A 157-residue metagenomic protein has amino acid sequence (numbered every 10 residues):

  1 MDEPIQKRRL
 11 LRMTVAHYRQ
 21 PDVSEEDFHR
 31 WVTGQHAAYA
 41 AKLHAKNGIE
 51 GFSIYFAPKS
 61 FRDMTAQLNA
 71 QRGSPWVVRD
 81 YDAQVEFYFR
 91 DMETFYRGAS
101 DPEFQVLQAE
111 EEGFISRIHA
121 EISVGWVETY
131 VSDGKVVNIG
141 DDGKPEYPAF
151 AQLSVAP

Functional and structural regions predicted by a protein language model:
M1-P157: Macromolecular interaction modules
